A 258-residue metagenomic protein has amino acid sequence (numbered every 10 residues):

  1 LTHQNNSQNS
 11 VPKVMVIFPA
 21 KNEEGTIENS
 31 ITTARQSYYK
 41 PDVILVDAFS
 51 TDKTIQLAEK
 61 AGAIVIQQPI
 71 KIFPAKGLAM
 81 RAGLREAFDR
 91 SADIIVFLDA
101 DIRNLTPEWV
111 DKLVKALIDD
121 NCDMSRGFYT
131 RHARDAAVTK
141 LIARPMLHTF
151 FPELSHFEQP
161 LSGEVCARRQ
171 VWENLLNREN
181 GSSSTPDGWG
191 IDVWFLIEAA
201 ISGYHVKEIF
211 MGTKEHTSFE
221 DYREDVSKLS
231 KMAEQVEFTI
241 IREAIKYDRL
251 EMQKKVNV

Functional and structural regions predicted by a protein language model:
T2-F151, C166-N177, D187-S202, V206-I209 (+1 more regions): Structured catalytic core of nucleotide-sugar glycosyltransferases
L161, N177-P186: Conserved nucleotide-sugar donor-binding catalytic segment
